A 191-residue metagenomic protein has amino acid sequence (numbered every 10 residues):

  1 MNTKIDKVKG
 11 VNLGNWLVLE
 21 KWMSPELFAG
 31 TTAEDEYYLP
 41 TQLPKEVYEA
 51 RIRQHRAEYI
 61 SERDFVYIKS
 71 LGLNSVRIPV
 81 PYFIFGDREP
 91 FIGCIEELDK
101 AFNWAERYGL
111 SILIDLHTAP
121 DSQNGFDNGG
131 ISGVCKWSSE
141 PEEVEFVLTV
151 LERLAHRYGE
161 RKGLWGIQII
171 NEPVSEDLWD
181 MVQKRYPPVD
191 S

Functional and structural regions predicted by a protein language model:
M1-L73: N-terminal carbohydrate-binding accessory modules
I5-G10, K21, A33, S122-N128 (+1 more regions): Active-site region of glycoside hydrolase catalytic domains
K7-L13, V76-I78, I112-L116, W165-I167: Hydrophobic faces of well-ordered beta-strands that scaffold small-molecule active sites in alpha/beta enzyme cores
N15-V18, Y82-F85, T118-D121, N171-E176: Solvent-exposed loop/turn segments at secondary-structure junctions within structured extracellular/periplasmic domains
N15-W16, Y59, P81-I84, K136 (+2 more regions): Residue-level preference for alpha-helix termini and adjacent loops
F28-R51, F91-C94, S122-P141: Aromatic- and acidic-residue-enriched carbohydrate-binding clefts of CAZyme catalytic domains
H55-Y59, I92, P141, E145: Conserved phosphate-coordination/catalytic loops
E58-D121, Q183-S191: Aromatic-lined substrate-binding rim segments of carbohydrate-active enzymes
